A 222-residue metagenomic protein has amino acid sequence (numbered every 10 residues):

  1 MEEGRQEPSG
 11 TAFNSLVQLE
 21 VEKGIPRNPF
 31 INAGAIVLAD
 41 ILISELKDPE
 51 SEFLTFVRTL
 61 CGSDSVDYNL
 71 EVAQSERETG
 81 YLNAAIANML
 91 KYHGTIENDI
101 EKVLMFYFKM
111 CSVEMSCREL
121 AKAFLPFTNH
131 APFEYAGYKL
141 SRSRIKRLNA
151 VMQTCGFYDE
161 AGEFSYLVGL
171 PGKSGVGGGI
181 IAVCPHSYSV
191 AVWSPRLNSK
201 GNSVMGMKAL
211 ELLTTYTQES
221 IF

Functional and structural regions predicted by a protein language model:
M1, A123, V190: Active-site SXXK
M1-M110: Active-site-adjacent helix/loop patches that line small-molecule binding or acyl-intermediate pockets
P29-A33, M115-R118, P185: Aromatic- and histidine-enriched alpha-helix N-cap/loop-to-helix transition segments that scaffold the rims
A35-A39, A121, S187-Y188: Well-ordered alpha-helical segments within folded domains of soluble proteins
A39-S44, L125-N129, T215: Short glycine/serine- and small hydrophobic-enriched flexible loop segments
R77, I86-L148, N198-S203: Penicillin-binding protein/beta-lactamase superfamily catalytic region
T128-F222: Structured C-terminal helix/loop/strand segments within mature extracytoplasmic catalytic/sensor domains
